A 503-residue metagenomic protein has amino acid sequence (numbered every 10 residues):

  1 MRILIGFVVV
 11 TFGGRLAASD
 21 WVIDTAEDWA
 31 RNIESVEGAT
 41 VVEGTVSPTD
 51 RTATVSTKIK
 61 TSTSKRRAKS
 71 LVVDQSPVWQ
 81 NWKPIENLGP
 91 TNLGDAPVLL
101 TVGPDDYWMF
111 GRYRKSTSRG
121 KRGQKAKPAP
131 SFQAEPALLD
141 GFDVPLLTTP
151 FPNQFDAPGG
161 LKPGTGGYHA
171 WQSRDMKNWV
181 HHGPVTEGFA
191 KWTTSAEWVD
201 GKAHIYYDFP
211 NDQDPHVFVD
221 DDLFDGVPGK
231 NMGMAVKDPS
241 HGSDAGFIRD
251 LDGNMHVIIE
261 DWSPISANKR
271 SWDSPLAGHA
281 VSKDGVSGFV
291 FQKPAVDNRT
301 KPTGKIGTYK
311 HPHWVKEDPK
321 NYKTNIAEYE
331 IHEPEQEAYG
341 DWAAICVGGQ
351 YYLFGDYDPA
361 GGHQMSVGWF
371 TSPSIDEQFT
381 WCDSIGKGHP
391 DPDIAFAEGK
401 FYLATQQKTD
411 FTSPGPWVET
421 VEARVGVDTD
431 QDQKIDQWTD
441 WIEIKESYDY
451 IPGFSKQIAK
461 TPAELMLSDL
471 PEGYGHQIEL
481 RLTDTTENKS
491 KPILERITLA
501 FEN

Functional and structural regions predicted by a protein language model:
S19-P90, R122, A397-G399, T405-N503: Beta-strand-rich ligand- or partner-binding modules with a strong bias toward extracellular/periplasmic carbohydrate
S70, D95-S116, P136-G160, H182-E187 (+9 more regions): Hydrophobic core segments of beta-strands in well-ordered, beta-rich domains
S76-K83, N87, F110-V180: Beta-propeller domains
W79-L88, M176-E187, L223-D238, D284-P334 (+1 more regions): Blade-edge beta-strand/turn elements of extracellular beta-propeller and related beta-sheet repeat scaffolds
N92-G94, F189-K191, S240-G242, E337-Y339 (+2 more regions): Loop/turn position at the start of each blade in beta-propeller repeats
T117-F132, P163-H169, D212-D220, I265-H279 (+2 more regions): Structural motif
Y322-T371, A404-V418: Loop/turn-rich, solvent-exposed surfaces of beta-rich toroidal or solenoidal domains
